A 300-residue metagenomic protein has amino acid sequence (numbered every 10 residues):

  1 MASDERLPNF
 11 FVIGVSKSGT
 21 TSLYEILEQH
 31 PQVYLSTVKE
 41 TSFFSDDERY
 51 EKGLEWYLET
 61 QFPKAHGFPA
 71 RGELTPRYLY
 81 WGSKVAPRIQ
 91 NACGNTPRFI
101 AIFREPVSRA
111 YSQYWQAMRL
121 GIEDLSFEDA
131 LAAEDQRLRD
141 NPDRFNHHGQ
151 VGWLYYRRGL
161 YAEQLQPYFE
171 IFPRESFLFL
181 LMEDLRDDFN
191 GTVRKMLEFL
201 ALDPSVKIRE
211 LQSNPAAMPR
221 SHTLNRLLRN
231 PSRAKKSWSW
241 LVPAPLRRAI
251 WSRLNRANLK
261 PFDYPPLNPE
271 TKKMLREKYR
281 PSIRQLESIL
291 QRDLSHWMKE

Functional and structural regions predicted by a protein language model:
M1-E300: Anion-recognition interface
